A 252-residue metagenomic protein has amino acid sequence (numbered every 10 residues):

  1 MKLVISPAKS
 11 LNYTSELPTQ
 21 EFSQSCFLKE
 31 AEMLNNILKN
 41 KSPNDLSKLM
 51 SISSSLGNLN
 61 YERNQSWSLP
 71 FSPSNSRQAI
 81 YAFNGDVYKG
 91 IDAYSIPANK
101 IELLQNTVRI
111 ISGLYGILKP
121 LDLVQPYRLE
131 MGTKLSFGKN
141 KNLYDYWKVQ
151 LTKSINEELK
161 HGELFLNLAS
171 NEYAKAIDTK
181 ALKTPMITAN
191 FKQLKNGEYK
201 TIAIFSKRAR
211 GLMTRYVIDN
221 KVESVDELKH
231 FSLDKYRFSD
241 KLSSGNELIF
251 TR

Functional and structural regions predicted by a protein language model:
V4-S95: Active-site helix-to-loop segments that bind/position phosphate- or nucleotide-bearing substrates and donors across
I5-P7, D240, R252: Pocket-edge structural micro-motifs
A93-S244, I249: Internal, well-folded beta-alpha domain core
